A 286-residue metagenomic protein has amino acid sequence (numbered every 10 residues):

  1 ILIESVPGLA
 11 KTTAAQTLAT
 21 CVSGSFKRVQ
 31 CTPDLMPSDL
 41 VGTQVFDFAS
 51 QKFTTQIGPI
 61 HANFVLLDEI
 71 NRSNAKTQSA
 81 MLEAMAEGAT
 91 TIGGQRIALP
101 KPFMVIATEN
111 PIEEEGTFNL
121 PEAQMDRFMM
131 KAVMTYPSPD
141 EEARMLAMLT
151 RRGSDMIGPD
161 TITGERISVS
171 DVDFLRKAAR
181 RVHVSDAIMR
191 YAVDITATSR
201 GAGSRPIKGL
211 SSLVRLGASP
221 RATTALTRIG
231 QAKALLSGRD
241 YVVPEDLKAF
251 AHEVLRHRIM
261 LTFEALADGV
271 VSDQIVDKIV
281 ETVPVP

Functional and structural regions predicted by a protein language model:
I1, V65, F103: Conserved beta-strand position immediately N-terminal to the Walker
I1-T32: Walker A/P-loop
I3, L40, M81, F128 (+3 more regions): Residue-level signature of catalytic and energy-coupling elements of molecular machines, predominantly ATP/GTP-dependent
S5, D68-E69, A80: Walker B catalytic acidic pair
F46-L66: Conserved alpha-helical scaffold flanking the Walker A/P-loop in AAA+ ATPase domains
D47-K52, S73, M85-V182, Q231-K233: Canonical AAA+ ATPase core
I157-S204, K208-T223: Conserved AAA+ ATPase small/helical "lid" subdomain
K177, G201-P286: C-terminal engagement/docking regions of AAA+ P-loop ATPases
